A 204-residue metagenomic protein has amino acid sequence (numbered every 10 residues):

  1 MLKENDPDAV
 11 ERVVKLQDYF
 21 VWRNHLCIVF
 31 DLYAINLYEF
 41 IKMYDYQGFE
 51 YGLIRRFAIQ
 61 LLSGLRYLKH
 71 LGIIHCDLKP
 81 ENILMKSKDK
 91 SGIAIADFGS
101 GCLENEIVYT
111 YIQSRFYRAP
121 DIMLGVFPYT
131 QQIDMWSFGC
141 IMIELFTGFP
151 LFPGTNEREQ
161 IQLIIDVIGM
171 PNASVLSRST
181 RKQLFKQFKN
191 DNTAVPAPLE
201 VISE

Functional and structural regions predicted by a protein language model:
P7-D18: Conserved HxN/HPN-centered segment at the entrance to the catalytic loop of eukaryotic protein kinase-like domains
R23-D31, Y38: A conserved loop-to-beta-strand element in the N-lobe of protein kinase catalytic cores that borders the ATP-binding
F57-A58: Activation segment signature within eukaryotic-like protein kinase domains
K69-K86: Catalytic-loop of the protein kinase fold
Y109-I122: Conserved activation segment of eukaryotic-like protein kinases, specifically the C-terminal portion of the activation
D134: Conserved catalytic-loop aspartate of Hanks-type protein kinases
P171-E204: C-terminal lobe substrate-recognition/regulatory segment of protein kinase catalytic domains
